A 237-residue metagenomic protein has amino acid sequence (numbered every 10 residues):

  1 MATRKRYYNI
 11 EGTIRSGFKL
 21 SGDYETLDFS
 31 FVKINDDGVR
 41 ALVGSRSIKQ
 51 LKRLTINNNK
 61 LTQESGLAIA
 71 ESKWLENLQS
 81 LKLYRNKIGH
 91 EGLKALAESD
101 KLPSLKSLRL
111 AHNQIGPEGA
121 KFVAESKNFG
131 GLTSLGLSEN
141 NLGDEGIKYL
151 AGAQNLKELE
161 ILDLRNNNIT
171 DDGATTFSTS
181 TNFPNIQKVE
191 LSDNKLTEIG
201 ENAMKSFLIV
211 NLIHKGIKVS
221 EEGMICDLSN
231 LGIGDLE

Functional and structural regions predicted by a protein language model:
M1-L51, L228: N-terminal segments that cap or nucleate solenoid repeat domains
M1-Y8, P184-E237: C-terminal capping region of solenoid repeat domains
N9-F18, N35-G44, Q63-E71, H90-E98 (+4 more regions): Leucine-rich repeat
E25-L27, R40, K49-K52, L67 (+8 more regions): Structural register of leucine-rich repeats
L27-F29, K52-I56, L78-L83, L105-L110 (+5 more regions): Conserved hydrophobic beta-strand positions in leucine-rich repeat
V32, N59, N86, N113 (+3 more regions): Consensus "Asn ladder" position of solenoid repeat domains
K52-G66: Short hydrophobic interaction/assembly module
D100-K106, L110-E118, E125-G131, L137-N141 (+1 more regions): Compact recognition or signaling/catalytic modules
